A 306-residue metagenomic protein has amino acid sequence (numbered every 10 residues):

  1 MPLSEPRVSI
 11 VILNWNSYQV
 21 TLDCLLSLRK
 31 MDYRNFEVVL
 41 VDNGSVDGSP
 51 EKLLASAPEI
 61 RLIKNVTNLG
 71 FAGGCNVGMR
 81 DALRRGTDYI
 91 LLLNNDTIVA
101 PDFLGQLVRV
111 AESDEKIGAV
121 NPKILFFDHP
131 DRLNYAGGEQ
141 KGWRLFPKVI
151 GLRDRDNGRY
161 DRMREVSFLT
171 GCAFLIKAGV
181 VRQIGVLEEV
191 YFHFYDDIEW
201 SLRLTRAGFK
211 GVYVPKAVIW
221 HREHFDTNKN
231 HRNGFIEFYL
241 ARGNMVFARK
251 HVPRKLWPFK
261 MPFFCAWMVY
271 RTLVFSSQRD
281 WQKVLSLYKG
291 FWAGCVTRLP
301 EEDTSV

Functional and structural regions predicted by a protein language model:
L26-N35: Short, acidic, metal-binding catalytic loop of nucleotide-sugar glycosyltransferases
F36-G44, I63-N65: Short beta-strand/loop segment that forms part of the nucleotide-sugar
D47-A55: Acidic helix N-cap motif at the loop->helix transition within catalytic regions of sugar-transfer enzymes
N65-R85: Glycine-rich, basic loop-to-helix element that forms the pyrophosphate-binding segment of sugar-nucleotide handling
G73-V77, T97-I98, F103-V186, V190: Acidic/His-rich active-site region of diverse nucleotide-sugar glycosyltransferases
T87-I98: Short beta-strand-to-loop acidic/aromatic patch adjacent to the donor-nucleotide binding site
R182, V186-F192, I198-W220: Catalytic donor-sugar/metal-binding loop of nucleotide-sugar-dependent glycosyltransferases
F235-R242, P253-V306: Non-catalytic, C-terminal membrane-associated alpha-helical segments of glycosyltransferases
